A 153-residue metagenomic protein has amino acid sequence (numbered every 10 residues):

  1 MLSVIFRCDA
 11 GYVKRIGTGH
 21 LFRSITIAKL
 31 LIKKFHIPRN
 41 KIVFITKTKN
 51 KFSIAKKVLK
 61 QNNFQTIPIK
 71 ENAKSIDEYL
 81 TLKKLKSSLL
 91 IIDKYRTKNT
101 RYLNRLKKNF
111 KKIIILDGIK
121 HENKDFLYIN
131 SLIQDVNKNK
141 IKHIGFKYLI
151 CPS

Functional and structural regions predicted by a protein language model:
L2-G17: Nucleotide-activated donor-dependent transferases that construct or modify glycoconjugates
F6, K33-Y79: Conserved nucleotide-sugar phosphate-binding/catalytic loop shared by glycosyltransferases and other
T18-F35: Histidine-anchored nucleotide/phosphate-binding helix
K49-K56, N99-T100, E122, V136-N137: Short, charged/polar "capping" segments at the starts of alpha-helices and the immediately preceding loops
I69, I91-D93, I113-G118, I129-S131: Short beta-strand elements of ligand-binding domains
L80-T97: Short N-terminal targeting/anchoring amphipathic segment
K108-K112: A short helix->loop->beta-strand "cap" motif at the edges of active sites that frequently abuts
K124-S153: A nucleotide-sugar donor-handling region in carbohydrate enzymes
